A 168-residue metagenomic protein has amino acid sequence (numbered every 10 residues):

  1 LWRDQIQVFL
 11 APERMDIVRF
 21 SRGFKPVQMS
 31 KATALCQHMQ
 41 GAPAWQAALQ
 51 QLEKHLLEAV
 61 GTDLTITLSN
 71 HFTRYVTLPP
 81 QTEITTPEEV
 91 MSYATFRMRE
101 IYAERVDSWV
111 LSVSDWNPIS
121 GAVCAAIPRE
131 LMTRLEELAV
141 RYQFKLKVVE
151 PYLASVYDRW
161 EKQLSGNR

Functional and structural regions predicted by a protein language model:
W2-C36, E58-V60, N117-R168: Small-residue (GG/TT-enriched) beta-loop-alpha framework at ligand/catalytic clefts
M15, M39, T73-Y75: Short acidic, S/G/P-rich loop/turn micro-motifs used as interaction or catalytic elements
Q28-L56: N-terminal phosphate-binding loop and adjacent alpha-helix
G41-L49, P87-M91, T95, P128 (+1 more regions): Generic alpha-helical secondary structure
Q50-D63, I101-Y102, V110: Phosphate/pyrophosphate-binding loops at sites that engage ATP/ADP/AMP, CoA/4′-phosphopantetheine, polyphosphate
K54, F96-E100, E137, R141: A generic structural signal for well-ordered alpha-helical segments enriched in polar/charged residues
N70-V123: Internal amphipathic helical hairpin motif
